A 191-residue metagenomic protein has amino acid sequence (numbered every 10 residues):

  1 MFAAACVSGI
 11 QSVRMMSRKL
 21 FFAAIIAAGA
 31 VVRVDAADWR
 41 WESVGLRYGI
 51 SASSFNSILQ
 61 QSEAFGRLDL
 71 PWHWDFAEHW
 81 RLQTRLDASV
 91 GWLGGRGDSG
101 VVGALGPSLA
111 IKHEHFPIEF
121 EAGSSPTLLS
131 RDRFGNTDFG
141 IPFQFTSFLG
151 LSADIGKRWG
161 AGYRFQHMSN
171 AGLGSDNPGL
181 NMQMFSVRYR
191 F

Functional and structural regions predicted by a protein language model:
M1-W39: Cleavable N-terminal export/targeting peptides
V34-W41, P71-L82, G97, E114-E119 (+1 more regions): Short loop/turn motifs that connect adjacent beta-strands in outer-membrane beta-barrel proteins
R40-L46, W80-A88, G103, I118-S124 (+2 more regions): Transmembrane beta-strands of outer-membrane beta-barrel proteins
R47-S51, D87-L93, S125-T127, Q166-M168 (+1 more regions): Outer-membrane beta-barrel pore domains and translocons
I50, L68-L70, I111-H113, A153 (+1 more regions): Residue-level signature of outer-membrane beta-barrel architecture
S51-A52, L93-G95, F134-T137, N170-S175: Extracellular loop and loop/strand-boundary signature of outer-membrane beta-barrel proteins
N56-I58, S99-V101, I141-Q144, N177-G179: Short sequence motifs at beta-strands and strand-loop junctions characteristic of Gram-negative outer-membrane
S62-G66, G179-F191: Outer-membrane beta-barrel "beta-signal"
